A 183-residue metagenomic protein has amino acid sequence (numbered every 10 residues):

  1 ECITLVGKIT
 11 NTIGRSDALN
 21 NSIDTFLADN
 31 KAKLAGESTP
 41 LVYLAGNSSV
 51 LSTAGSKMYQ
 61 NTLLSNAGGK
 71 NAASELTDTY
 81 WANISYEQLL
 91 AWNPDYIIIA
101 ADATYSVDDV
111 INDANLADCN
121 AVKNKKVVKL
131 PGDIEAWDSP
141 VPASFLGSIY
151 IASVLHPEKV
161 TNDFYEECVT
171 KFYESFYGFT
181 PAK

Functional and structural regions predicted by a protein language model:
E1-S52, S74, K129-K183: Extracytoplasmic substrate-binding proteins
I13, G36-V42, G68-K70, N93-I97 (+1 more regions): Loop/turn elements at helix/coil->beta-strand transitions in domains of secreted/extracellular proteins
T25, D29, W81-Q88, I111-A117: Alpha-helical scaffolding within the catalytic cores of extracellular/periplasmic polymer-degrading hydrolases
T53-S56, D108-V110, P140: Short, well-ordered secondary-structure micro-motifs
T53-W81, S85: Alpha-helical, coiled-coil/dimerization segments enriched in small aliphatic residues
S85-D102: Proline-aspartate-enriched helix->loop->beta-strand connector
A100-N112: A ligand-binding cleft/hinge motif common to bilobed small-molecule-binding domains
N112-V128: Short beta-strand->loop
